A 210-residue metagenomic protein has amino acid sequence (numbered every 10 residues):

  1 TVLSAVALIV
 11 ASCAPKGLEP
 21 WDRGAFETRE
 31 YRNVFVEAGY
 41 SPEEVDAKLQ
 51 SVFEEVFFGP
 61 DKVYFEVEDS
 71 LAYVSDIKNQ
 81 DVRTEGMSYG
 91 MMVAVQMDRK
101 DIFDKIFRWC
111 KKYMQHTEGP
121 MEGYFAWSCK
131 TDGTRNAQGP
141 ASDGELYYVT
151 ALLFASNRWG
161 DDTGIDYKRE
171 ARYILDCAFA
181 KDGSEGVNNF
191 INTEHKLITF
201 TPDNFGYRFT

Functional and structural regions predicted by a protein language model:
T1-A11: Bacterial N-terminal signal peptides
C13-E85, Q96-T131, R135, G186 (+1 more regions): Low-complexity, Ser/Thr/Pro/Gly-enriched N-terminal "stalk/linker" regions
V56, V95-D98, M114, E118 (+2 more regions): Sec/Tat-exported extracytoplasmic proteins
Q80-M87, T134-G160: Aromatic-rich carbohydrate-recognition surfaces in CAZymes
G90, I102-F103, G164, A171: Solenoid-repeat scaffolds in large eukaryotic assemblies
L153-T210: Aromatic- and glycine-enriched pocket-lining scaffold segments that form the walls of small-molecule binding clefts
